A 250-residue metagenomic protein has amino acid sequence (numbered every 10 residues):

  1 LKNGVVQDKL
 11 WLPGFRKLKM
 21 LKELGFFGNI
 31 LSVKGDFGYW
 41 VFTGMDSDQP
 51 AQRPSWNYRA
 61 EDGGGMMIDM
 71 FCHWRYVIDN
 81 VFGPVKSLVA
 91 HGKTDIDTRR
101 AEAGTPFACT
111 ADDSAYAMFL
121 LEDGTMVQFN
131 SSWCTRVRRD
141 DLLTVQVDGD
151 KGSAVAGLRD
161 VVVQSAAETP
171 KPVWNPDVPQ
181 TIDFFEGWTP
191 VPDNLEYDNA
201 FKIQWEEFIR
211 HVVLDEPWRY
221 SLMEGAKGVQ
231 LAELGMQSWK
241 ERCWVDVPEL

Functional and structural regions predicted by a protein language model:
L1: Rossmann-fold NAD(P)-binding glycine/threonine-rich loop
K9-C109, R242: Predominantly a Rossmann-like dinucleotide-binding segment in NAD(P)-dependent oxidoreductases
P13, K17-M20, V77, Y116 (+3 more regions): Alpha-helical elements of Rossmann-like donor-binding domains used by nucleotide-donor carbohydrate transfer enzymes
I30-V33, A90, Q128-S131, A156-L158: Beta-strand scaffold of nucleotide-dependent catalytic cores
G44, D97-A103, F107-A108, Y116-D123 (+3 more regions): C-terminal glycine/acidic-rich active-site capping loop/insertion
C72, S131-R138: Glycine-rich phosphate/pyrophosphate-binding beta-alpha loops
L231-E241: Short arginine-rich
